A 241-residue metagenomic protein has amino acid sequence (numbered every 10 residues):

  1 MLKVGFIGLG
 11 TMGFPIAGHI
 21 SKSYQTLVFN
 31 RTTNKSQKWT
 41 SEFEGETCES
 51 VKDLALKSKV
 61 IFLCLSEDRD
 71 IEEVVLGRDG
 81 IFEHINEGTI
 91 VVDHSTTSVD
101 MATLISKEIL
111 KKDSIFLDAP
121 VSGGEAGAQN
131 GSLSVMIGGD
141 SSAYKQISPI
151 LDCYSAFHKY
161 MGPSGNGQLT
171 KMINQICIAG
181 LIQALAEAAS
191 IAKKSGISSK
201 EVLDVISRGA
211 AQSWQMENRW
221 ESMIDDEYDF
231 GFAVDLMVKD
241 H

Functional and structural regions predicted by a protein language model:
M1-L63, T89, S95, E125: NAD(P)+-binding Rossmann beta1-loop-alpha1 motif at the extreme N-terminus of oxidoreductases
V4, T96-I176: Rossmann-fold dinucleotide-binding core
L9, V51-L56, V60-L63, D68-L133: Rossmann-like NAD(P)(H) cofactor-binding subdomain of soluble oxidoreductases
M12, I16, C64, L133-M136 (+3 more regions): Methionine-biased hydrophobic packing positions in alpha-helices, especially within tandem helical repeat solenoids
T26, T47, I115-L117, H158 (+1 more regions): Hydrophobic beta-strand scaffold residues
N166-H241: Helical "substrate-binding/catalytic lid" subdomain of Rossmann-like NAD(P)-dependent dehydrogenases/reductases
